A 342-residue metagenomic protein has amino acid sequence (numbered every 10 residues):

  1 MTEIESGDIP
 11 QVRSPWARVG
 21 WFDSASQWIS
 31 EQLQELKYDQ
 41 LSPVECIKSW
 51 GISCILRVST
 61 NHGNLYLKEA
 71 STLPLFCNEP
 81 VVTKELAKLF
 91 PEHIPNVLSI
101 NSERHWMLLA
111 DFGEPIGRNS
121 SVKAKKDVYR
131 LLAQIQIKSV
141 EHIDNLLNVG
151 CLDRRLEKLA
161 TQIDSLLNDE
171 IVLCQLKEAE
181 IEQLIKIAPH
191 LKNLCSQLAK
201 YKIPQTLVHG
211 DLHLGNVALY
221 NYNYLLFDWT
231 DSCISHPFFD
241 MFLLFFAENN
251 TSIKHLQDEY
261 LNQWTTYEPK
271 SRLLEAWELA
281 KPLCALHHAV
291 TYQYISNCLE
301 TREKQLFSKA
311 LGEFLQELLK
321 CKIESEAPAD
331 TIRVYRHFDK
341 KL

Functional and structural regions predicted by a protein language model:
T2-S42: Juxta-kinase regulatory segment immediately upstream of eukaryotic protein kinase catalytic domains
E3-D8, G20, A25, V149-Q197 (+1 more regions): Active-site catalytic-loop/activation-segment of kinase and kinase-like phosphoryl-transfer enzymes
E45-K48, I52-L152: ATP-binding pocket architecture of kinase catalytic cores
E45-N61, Y66-L67, K192-M241: Active-site acidic catalytic loop and adjacent metal/ATP-binding pocket of ATP-dependent phosphoryl transfer enzymes
N119-E182, Q205, C233, K304-A310: A cross-family kinase active-site recognition segment
V149-R154, P269-K281: All-alpha amphipathic helical-bundle segments outside canonical DNA-binding/catalytic cores that form hydrophobic
P237-P269, P282-E303, G312-L318: Active-site activation/catalytic loop segments of kinase-like enzymes and analogous catalytic loops in related
E326-L342: Eukaryote-biased recognition of C-terminal alpha-helical segments
